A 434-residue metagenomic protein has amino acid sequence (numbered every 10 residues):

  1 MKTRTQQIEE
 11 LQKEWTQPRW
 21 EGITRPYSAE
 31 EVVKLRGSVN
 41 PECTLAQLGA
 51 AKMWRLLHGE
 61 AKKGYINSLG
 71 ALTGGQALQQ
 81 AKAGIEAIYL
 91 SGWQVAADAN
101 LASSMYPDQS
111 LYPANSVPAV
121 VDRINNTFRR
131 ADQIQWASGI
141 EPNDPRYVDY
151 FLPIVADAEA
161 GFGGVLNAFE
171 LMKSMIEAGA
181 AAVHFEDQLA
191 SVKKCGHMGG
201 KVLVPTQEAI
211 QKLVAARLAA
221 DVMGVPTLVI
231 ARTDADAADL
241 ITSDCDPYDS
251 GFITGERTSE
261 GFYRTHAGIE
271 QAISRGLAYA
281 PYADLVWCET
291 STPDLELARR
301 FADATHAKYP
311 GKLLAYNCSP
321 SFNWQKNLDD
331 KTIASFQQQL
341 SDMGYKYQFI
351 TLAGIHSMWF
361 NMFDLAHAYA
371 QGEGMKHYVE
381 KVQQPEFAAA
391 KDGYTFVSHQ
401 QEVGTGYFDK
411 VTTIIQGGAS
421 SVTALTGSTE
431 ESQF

Functional and structural regions predicted by a protein language model:
M1-E21, Y27, Q383-F434: N-terminal charge/polar-biased segments
K2, I8-E9, L218-A231, M343 (+2 more regions): Internal hydrophobic scaffold segments of catalytic domains
Q7-L11, I23, L35, M53 (+5 more regions): Generic structural signal of hydrophobic/aromatic residues within well-ordered alpha-helices of folded domains
Q17-L35, E42-G59, S68-Y316, P320-F322 (+3 more regions): Alpha/beta enzyme core
R36-E60, H367-F387: Short, intrinsically disordered, low-complexity segments enriched in Ser/Thr and Pro
G64: Ligand-binding pockets and gating/stacking loops
K331-S420: Conserved alpha/beta catalytic core and glycan-binding cleft of carbohydrate-active enzymes
